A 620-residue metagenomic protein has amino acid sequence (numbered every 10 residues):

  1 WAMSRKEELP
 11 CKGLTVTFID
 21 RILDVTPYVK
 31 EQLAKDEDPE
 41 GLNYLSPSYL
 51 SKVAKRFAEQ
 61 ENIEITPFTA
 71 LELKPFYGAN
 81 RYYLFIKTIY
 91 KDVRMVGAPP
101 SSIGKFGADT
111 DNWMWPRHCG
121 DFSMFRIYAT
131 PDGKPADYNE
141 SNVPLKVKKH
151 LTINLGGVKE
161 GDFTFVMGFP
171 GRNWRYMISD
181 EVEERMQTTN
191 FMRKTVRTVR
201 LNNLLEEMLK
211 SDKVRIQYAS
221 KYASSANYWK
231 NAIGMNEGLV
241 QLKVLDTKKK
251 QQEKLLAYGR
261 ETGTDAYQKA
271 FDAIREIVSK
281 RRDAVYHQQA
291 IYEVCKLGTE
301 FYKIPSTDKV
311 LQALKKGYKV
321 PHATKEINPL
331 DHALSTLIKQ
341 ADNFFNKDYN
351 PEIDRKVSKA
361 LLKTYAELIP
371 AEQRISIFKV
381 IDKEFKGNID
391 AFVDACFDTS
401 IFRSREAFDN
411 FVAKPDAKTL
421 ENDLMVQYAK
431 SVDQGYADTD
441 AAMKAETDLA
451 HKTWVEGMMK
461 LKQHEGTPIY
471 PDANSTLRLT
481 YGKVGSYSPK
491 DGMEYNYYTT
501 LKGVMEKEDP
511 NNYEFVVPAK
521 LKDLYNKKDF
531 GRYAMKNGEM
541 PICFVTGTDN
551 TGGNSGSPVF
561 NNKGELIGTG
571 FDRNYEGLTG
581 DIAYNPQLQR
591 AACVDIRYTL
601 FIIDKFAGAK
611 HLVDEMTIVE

Functional and structural regions predicted by a protein language model:
W1-E620: Terminal presequence/propeptide segments associated with secretion/organelle targeting and zymogen/polyprotein
